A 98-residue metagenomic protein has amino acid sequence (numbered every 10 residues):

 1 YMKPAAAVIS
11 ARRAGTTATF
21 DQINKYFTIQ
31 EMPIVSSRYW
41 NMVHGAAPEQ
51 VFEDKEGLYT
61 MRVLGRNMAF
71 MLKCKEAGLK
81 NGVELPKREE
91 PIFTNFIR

Functional and structural regions predicted by a protein language model:
Y1-Y39: Helix-loop-strand module that forms the ligand-binding subsite of alpha/beta enzymes
P33-R98: Glycine-rich phosphate/pyrophosphate-binding loop and the adjoining helix
